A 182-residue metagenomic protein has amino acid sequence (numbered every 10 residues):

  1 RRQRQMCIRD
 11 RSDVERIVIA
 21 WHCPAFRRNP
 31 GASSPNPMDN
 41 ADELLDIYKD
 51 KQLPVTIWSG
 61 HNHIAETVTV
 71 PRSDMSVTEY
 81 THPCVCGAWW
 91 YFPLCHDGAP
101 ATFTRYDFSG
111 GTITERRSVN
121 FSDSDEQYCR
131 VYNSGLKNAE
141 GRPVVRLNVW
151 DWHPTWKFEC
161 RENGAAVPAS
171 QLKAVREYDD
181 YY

Functional and structural regions predicted by a protein language model:
R1, V18-H22, V77-P83: Active-site-proximal beta-strand elements of phosphoester/diester hydrolases
Q3-I8: Short, small-residue-biased leader/transition segments that mark boundaries at the very start of proteins
S12-S59, T67-R72: Active-site-proximal segments of metal-dependent phosphoesterases and phosphodiesterases across multiple
F26-R27, A88, V167: Flexible, glycine-rich phosphate/dinucleotide-binding loops and adjacent beta-alpha linkers at cofactor/substrate
P30, D125-Q127, Q171: Outer-membrane beta-barrel proteins
N62-T67, A101-R105: Substrate-binding cleft of secreted/luminal carbohydrate-active enzymes
R72, S76-N163: Binuclear metal-dependent phosphoesterase catalytic core
A166-Y182: Solvent-exposed serine/threonine-rich low-complexity stretches and specific carbohydrate-binding patches
